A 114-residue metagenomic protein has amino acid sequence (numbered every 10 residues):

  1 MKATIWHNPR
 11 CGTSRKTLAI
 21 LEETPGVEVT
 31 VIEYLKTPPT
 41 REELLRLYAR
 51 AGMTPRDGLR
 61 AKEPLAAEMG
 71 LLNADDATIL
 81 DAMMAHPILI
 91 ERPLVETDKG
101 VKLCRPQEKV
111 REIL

Functional and structural regions predicted by a protein language model:
M1-T24, E28-Y34: Local sequence-structure signature of Cys/Sec-based thiol-disulfide redox active-site neighborhoods
Y34-L114: Thiol/selenol-based redox catalytic cores and closely related redox-interacting motifs
